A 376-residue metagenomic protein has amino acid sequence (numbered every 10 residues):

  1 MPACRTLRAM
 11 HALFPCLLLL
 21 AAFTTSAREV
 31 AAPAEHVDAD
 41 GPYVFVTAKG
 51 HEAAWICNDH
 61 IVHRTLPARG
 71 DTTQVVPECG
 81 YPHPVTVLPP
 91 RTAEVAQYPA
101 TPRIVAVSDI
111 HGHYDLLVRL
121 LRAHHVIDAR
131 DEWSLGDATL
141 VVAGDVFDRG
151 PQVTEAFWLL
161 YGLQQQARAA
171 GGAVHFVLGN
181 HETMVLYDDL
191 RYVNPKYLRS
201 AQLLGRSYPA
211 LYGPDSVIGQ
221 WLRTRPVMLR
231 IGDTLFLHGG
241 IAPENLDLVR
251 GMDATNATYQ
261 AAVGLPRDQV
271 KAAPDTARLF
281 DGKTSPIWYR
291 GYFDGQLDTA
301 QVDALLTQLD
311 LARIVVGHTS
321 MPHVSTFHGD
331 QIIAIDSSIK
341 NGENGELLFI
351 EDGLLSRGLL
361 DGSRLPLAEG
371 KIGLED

Functional and structural regions predicted by a protein language model:
M1-R8: N-terminal secretory signal peptides that target proteins for export/translocation
R8-L17: Sec-dependent signal peptide recognition, specifically the positively charged N-region followed immediately by
L17-S26: Hydrophobic h-region of N-terminal signal peptides that target proteins for export in Gram-negative bacteria
S26-D376: Feature recognizes metal-dependent phosphohydrolase scaffolds
